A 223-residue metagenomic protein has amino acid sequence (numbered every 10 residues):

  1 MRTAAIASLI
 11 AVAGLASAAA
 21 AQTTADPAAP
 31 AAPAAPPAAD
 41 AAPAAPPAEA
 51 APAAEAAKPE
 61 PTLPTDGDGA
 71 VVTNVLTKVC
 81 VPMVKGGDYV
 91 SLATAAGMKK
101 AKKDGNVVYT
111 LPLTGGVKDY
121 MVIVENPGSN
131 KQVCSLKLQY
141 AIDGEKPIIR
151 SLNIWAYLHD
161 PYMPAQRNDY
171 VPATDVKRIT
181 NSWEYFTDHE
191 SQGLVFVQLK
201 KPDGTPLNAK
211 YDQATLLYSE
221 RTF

Functional and structural regions predicted by a protein language model:
M1-Q22: Sec-dependent N-terminal signal peptides
A21-D66, K200-L207: Compositionally biased, proline/threonine/alanine/serine-rich low-complexity intrinsically disordered stretches
P47-A53, T65-G128, Y185, F223: N-terminal secretory signal peptides
V84, K137-Q139, K200: Extracellular/secretory pathway and lumenal proteins
M98, Y109, M121-I123, L136-L138 (+2 more regions): Hydrophobic beta-strand residues in large extracellular and virion-surface proteins
G116-Y120, Y140-R150, E190-V195, T205 (+1 more regions): Short, surface-exposed beta-strand/loop "edge" segments at domain boundaries and coil↔beta transitions
V117-E184: Long, charged/polar, surface-exposed segments that mediate recognition or autoinhibition
I179-F223: Glycine-rich, aromatic-bearing surface loops/beta-hairpins
